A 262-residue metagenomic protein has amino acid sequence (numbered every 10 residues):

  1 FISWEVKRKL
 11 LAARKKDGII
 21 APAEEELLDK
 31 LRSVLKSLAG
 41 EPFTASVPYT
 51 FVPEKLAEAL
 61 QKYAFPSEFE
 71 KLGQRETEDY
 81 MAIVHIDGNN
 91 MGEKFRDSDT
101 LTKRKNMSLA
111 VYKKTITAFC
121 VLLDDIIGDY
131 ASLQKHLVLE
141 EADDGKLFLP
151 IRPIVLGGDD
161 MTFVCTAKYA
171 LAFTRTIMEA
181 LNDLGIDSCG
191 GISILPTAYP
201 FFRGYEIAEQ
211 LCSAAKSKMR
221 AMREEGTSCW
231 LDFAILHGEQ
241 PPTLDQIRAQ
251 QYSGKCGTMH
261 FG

Functional and structural regions predicted by a protein language model:
F1-G262: Regulatory and interdomain segments flanking nucleotide-handling catalytic cores in signaling/defense enzymes
